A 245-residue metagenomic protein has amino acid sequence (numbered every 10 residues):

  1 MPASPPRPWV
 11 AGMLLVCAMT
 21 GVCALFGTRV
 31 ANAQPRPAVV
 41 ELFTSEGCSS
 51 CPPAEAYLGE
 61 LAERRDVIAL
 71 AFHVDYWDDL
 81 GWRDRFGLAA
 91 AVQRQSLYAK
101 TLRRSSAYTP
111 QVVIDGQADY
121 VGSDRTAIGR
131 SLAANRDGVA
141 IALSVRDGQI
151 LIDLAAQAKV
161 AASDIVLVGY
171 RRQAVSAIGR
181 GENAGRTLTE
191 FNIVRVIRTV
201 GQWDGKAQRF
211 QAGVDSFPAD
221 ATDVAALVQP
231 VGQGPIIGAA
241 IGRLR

Functional and structural regions predicted by a protein language model:
P2, R29-L102: Active-site-proximal cofactor/substrate-binding loop regions of enzyme domains
P2-A18: Bacterial N-terminal signal peptides that target proteins for export
V16, V22, G47-S50: The N-terminal extracellular segments of secreted preproproteins, especially immediately downstream of signal
M19-V30: C-terminal segment of classical bacterial N-terminal signal peptides
H73, G116-Q117: G-domain G4 guanine-recognition motif of GTPases
R85-T109, Q117-R245: Short, conserved sequence motifs used for protein processing/export or organelle targeting and for catalysis
V112: Ligand-binding face of N-terminal immunoglobulin V-set domains in extracellular IgSF glycoproteins
